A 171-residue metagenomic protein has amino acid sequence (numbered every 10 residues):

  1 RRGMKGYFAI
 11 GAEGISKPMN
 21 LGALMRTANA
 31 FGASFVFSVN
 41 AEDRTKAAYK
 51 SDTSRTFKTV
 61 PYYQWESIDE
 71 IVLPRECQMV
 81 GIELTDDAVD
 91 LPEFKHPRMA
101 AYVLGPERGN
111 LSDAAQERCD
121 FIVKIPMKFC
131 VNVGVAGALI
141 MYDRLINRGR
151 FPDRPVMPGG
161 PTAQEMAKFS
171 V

Functional and structural regions predicted by a protein language model:
R1-V171: Post-transcriptional modification and biogenesis factors for structured RNAs of the translation apparatus
